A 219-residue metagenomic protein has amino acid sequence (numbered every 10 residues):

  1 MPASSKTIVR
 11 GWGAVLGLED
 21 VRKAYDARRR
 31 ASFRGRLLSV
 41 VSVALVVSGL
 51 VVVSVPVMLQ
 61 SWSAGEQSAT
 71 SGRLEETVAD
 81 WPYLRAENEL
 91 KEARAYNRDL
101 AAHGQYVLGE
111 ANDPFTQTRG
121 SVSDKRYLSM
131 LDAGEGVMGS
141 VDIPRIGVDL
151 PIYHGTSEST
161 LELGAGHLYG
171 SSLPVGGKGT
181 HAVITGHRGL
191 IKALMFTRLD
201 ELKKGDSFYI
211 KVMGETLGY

Functional and structural regions predicted by a protein language model:
M1-S5: Hydrophobic alpha-helical segments
T7-W12, D20, A24-R28, S32-G218: Solvent-exposed, non-transmembrane regions of membrane-associated and secreted proteins
